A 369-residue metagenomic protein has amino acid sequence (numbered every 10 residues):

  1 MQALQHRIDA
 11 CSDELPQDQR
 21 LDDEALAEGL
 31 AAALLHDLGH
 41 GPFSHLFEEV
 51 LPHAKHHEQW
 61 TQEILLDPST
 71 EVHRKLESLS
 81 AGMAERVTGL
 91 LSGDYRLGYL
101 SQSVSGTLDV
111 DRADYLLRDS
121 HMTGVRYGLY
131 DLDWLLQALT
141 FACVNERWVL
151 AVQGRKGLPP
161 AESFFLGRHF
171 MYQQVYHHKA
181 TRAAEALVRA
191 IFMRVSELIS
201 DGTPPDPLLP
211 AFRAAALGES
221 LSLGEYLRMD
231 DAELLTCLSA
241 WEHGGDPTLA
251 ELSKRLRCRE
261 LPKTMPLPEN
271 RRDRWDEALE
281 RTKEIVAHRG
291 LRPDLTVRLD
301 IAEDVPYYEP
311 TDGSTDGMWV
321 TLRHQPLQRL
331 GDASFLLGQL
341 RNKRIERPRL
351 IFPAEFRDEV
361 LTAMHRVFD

Functional and structural regions predicted by a protein language model:
M1-L30, L38, P42-D369: Histidine-centered, transition-metal-coordinating active-site segments
L35: Aromatic-lined, polymer-binding surfaces characteristic of secreted/periplasmic polysaccharide-degrading enzymes
